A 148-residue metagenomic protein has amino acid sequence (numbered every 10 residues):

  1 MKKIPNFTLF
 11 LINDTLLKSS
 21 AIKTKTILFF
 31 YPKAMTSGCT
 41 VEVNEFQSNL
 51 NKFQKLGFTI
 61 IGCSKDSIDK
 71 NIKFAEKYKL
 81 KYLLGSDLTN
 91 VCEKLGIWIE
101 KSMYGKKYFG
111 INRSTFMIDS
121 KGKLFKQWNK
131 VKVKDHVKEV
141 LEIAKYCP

Functional and structural regions predicted by a protein language model:
M1-P148: Chalcogenol-based redox active-site neighborhoods
